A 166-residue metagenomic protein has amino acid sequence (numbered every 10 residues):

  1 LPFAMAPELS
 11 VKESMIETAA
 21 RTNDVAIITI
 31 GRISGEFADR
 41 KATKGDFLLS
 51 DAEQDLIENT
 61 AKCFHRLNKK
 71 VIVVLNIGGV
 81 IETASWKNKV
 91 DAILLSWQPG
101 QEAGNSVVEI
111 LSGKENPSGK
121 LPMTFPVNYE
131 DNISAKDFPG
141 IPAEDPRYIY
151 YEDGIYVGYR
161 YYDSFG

Functional and structural regions predicted by a protein language model:
L1-F3, N76-G166: Secreted, periplasmic, or luminal enzymes acting at the cell surface/secretory milieu
L1-F64, V74-N88: Hydrophobic helix-and-loop "lid/oligomerization" segment in the mid-to-C-terminal part of catalytic domains
